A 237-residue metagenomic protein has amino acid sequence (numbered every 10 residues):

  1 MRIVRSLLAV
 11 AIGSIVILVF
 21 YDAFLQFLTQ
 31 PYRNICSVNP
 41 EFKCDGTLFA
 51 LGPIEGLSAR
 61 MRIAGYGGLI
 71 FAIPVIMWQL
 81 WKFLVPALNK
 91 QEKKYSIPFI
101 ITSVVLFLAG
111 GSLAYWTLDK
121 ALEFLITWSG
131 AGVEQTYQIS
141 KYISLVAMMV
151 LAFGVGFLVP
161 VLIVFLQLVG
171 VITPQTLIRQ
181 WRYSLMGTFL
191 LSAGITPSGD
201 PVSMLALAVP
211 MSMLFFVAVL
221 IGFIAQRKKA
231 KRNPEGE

Functional and structural regions predicted by a protein language model:
M1-E237: Membrane topogenic/interface segments and analogous intrinsically disordered interaction regions
